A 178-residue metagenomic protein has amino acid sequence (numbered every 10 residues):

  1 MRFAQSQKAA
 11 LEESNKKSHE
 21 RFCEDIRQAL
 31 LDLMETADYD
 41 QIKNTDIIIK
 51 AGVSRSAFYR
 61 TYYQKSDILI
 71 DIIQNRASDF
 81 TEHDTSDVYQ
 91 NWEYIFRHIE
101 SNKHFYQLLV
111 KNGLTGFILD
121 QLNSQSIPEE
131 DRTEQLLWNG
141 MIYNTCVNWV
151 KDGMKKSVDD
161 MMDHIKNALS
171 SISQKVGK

Functional and structural regions predicted by a protein language model:
M1-A37, D46: Basic, helix-initiating cap at the start of DNA-binding domains
M1-S6, K151-K178: C-terminal peripheral helix-coil segments that are non-catalytic and often amphipathic
R21-D32, T36, K50, D67-Q90 (+1 more regions): Alpha-helical structural segments
T36-Y39, D152: Short helix-capping/hinge SLiMs at alpha-helix to coil transitions
Q41, Q64-L69: Short amphipathic alpha-helical segment with a characteristic S/N-K-E followed by hydrophobic residues
G52-T61: Short hydrophobic/aromatic patch on the recognition helix
Y89-Q107, L136: Amphipathic alpha-helical segments that line or abut small-molecule/effector binding pockets and mediate allosteric
Y94, V110-C146, D159, D163-S170 (+1 more regions): Amphipathic alpha-helical packing segments from all-alpha helical-bundle domains
